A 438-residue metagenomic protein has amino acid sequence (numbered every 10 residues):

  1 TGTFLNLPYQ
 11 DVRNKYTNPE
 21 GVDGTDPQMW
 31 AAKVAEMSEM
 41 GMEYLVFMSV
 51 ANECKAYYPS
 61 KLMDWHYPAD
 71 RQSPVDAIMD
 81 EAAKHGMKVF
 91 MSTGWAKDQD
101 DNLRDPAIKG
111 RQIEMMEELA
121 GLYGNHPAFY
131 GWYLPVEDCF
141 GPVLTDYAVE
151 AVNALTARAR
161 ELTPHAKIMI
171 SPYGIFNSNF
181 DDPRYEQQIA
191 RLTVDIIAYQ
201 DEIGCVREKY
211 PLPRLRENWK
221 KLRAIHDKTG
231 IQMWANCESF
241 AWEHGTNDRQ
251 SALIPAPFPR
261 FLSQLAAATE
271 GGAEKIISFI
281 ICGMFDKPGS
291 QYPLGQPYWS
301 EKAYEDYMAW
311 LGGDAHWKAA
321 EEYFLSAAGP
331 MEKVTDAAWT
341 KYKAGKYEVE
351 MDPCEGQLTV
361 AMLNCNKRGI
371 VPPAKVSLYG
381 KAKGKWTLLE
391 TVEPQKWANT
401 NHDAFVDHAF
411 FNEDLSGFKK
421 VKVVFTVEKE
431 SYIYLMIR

Functional and structural regions predicted by a protein language model:
T1-A51, G174: Boundary/entry segment of secreted carbohydrate-active catalytic domains
P27-A96, Y147-I168, L212-E217, K221-R223: Aromatic-lined substrate-binding rim segments of carbohydrate-active enzymes
D70-H85, R104-G131, Q188, A268: An active-site-proximal structural segment forming one wall of the substrate-binding cleft that immediately precedes
F90-N102, P106, Y133-E137, N153-D182 (+3 more regions): Aromatic-lined carbohydrate-recognition surfaces of secreted/lumenal glycan-active proteins
W95-Q99, M115-D146, I277: Active-site groove signature of glycoside hydrolases
P127-F140, Y173, D182-P213: Aromatic- and acid-rich polysaccharide-binding/catalytic face of secreted or lumenal carbohydrate-active enzymes
D201-E208, I231-H316: Substrate-binding cleft of secreted/luminal carbohydrate-active enzymes
T335-E390, F405-R438: Aromatic, loop-rich ligand-recognition surfaces of beta-strand-rich domains
